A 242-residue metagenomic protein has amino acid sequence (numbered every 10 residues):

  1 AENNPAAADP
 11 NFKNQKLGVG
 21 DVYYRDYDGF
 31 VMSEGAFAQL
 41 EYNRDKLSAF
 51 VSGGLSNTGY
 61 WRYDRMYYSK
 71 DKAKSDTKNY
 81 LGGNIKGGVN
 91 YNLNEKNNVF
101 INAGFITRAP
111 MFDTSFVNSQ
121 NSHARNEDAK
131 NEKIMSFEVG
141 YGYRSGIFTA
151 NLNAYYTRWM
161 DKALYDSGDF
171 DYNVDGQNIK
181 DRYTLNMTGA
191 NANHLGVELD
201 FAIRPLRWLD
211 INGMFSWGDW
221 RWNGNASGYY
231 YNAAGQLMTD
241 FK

Functional and structural regions predicted by a protein language model:
A1-N94, T114-F116: Signature of Gram-negative outer-membrane beta-barrel scaffolds
G20-Y27, R65-D76, N121-E127, S136 (+3 more regions): Extracellular loop and loop/strand-boundary signature of outer-membrane beta-barrel proteins
F30-E34, N79-G83, K133-F137, R144-G146 (+1 more regions): Residues that define the transmembrane beta-barrel architecture of outer-membrane proteins
A36-Y42, G87-Y91, V139-Y143, V197-I203 (+1 more regions): Residues on the lipid-exposed face of transmembrane beta-strands in outer-membrane beta-barrel proteins
N43, G54-T58, N90, G104-I106 (+4 more regions): Outer-membrane beta-barrel pore domains and translocons
N43-K46, Y156-R158, I179-K242: Gram-negative outer-membrane beta-barrel transporters
K46-A49, K96-V99, I147-A150, R207-I211: Repeated loop/turn-to-beta-strand initiation elements of outer-membrane beta-barrel proteins
G59-M66, T77, E95-F137, T149 (+2 more regions): Surface-exposed extracellular loop regions of Gram-negative outer-membrane beta-barrel proteins, predominantly
